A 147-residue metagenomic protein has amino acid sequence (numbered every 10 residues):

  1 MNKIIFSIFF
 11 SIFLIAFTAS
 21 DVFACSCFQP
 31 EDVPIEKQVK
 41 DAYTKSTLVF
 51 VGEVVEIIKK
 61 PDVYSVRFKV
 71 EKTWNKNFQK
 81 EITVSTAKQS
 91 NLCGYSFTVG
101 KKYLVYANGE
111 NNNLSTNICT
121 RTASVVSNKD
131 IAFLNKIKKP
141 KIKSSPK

Functional and structural regions predicted by a protein language model:
M1-F9: Bacterial N-terminal signal peptides that target proteins for export
F6-S7, T18-K147: Transition segments tied to proteolytic processing and entry into folded domains
I12-T18: Hydrophobic core
